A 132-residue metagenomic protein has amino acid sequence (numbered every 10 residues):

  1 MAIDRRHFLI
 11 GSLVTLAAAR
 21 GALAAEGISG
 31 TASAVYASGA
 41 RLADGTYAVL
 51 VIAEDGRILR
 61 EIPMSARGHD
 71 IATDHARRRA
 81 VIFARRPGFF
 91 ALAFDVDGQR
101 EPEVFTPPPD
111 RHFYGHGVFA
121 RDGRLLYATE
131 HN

Functional and structural regions predicted by a protein language model:
M1-E26: N-terminal export signals
A19-I52: C-terminal segment of N-terminal export signals and the immediately downstream linker at the start of the mature
R41, R85-R86, H131: Short loop/turn segments immediately following the C-termini of beta-strands
A53-D55, V96-G98: Short loop/turn segments that connect beta-strands within beta-propeller blades
R57-P63, E101-P107: A short beta-strand motif characteristic of beta-propeller blades
A66-A72, H112-H116: Repeated scaffold domains used in trafficking and secretory/extracellular systems, primarily beta-propellers
H75-A76, R121-D122: Residue-level detector of Asp-centered blade-edge/turn motifs that repeat once per structural unit in beta-propeller
